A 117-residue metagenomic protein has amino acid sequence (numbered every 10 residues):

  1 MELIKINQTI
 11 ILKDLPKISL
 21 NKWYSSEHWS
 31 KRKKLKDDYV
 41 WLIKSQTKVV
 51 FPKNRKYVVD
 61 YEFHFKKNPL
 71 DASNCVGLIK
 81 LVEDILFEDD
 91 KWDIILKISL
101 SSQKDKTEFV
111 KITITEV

Functional and structural regions predicted by a protein language model:
M1-V117: Catalytic phosphate/metal-binding cores of nucleic-acid and nucleotide-processing enzymes, i.e., regions that mediate
